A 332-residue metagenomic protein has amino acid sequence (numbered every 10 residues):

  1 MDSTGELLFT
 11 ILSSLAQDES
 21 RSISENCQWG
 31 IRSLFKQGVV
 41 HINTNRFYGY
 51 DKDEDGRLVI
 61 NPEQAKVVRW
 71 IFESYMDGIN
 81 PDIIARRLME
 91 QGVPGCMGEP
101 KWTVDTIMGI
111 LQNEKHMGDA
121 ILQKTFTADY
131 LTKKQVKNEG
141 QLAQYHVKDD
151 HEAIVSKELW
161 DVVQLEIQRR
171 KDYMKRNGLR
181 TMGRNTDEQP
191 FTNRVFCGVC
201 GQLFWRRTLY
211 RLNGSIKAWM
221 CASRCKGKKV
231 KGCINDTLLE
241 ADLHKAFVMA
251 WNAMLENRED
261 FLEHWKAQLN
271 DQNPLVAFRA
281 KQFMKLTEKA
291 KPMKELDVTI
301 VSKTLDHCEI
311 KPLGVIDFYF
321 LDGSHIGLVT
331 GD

Functional and structural regions predicted by a protein language model:
M1-L286, L296, H307-D332: Conserved catalytic breakage-reunion loop centered on the nucleophilic residue
K289: Non-catalytic DNA-recognition/assembly elements of restriction-modification systems
P292-M293, T299-T304: Phosphate-interacting basic helix/loop segments used at nucleotide- and nucleic-acid interfaces
